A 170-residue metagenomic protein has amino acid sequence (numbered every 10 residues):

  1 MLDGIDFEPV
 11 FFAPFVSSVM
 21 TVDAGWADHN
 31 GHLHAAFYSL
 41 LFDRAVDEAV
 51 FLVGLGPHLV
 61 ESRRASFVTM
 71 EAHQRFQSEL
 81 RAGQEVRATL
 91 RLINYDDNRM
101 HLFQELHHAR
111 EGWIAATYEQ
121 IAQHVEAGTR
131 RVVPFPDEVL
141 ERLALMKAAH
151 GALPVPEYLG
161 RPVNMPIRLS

Functional and structural regions predicted by a protein language model:
M1-S18, L80-E85, L92-S170: HotDog/MaoC-like acyl-thioester-processing domains
P14-F51: N-terminal "first-domain core" detector
V22-A24, F76, H124: Hydrophobic residues in beta-strands and at strand termini
A27, A72, E119: Generic anion/oxyanion-binding catalytic loop in active/binding sites
A45, V53, M146-H150: Alpha-helix boundary/capping residues
A49-M100, A115: Hydrophobic beta-strand-centered segment that forms part of the acyl-chain substrate-binding groove
